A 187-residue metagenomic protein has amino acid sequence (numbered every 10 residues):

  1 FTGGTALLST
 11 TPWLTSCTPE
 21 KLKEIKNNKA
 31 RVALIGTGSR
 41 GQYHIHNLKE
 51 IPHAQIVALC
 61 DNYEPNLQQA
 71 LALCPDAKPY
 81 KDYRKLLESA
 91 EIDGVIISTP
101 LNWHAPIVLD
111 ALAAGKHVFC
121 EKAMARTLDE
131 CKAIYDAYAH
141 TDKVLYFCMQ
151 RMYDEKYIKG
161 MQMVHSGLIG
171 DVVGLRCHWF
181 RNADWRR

Functional and structural regions predicted by a protein language model:
F1-T18: N-terminal export signals
A30-V32: Conserved hydrophobic helix-helix packing surfaces used for dimerization/oligomerization
T37-G38: Glycine-rich Rossmann-fold phosphate-binding loop(s) that bind the pyrophosphate of adenine dinucleotide cofactors
G41-H44, H104: N-terminal Rossmann-fold NAD(P) dinucleotide-binding loop
H53-L73: NAD(P)-binding Rossmann-fold cofactor-contacting core
A58, G94, G174: Short, Asp-centered acidic motifs that coordinate Mg2+ and/or phosphate in catalytic or ligand-binding sites
P65-N66, A77-A133, A137: Beta-loop-alpha module in the N-terminal Rossmann-like domain of NAD(P)-dependent dehydrogenases, especially those
H117, A125-R187: A contiguous active-site-proximal alpha/beta segment in oxidoreductase catalytic domains
